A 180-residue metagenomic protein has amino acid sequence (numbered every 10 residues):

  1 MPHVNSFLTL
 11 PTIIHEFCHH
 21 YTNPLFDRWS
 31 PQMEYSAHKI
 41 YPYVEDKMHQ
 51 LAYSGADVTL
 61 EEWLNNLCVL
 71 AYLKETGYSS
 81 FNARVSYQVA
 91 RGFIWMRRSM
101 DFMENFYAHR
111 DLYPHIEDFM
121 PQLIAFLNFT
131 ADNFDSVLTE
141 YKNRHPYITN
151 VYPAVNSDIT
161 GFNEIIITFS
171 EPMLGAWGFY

Functional and structural regions predicted by a protein language model:
M1-F7: Active-site scaffold of zinc-dependent metalloenzymes
S6, H19, A52-Y53: Residue-level detector of alpha-helix boundary/anchor positions
L10-R28: Active-site recognition of the HExxH zinc-binding catalytic motif
L25-W95: Post-HExxH zinc-binding segment in Zn-dependent metallohydrolases
L67-T149: Pan-zinc metallopeptidase signature
N133-F179: N-terminal non-catalytic regions of secreted/periplasmic and cell-surface proteins
